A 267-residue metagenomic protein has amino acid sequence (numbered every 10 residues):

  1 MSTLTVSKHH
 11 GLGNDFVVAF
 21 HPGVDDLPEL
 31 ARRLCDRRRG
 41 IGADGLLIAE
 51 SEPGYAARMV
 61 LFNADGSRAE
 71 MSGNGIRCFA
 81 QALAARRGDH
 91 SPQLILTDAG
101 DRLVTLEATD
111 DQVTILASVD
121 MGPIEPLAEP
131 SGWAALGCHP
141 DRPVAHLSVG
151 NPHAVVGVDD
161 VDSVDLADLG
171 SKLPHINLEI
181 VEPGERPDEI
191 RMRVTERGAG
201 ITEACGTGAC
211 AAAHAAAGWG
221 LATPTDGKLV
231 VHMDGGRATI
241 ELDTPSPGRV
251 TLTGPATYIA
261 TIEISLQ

Functional and structural regions predicted by a protein language model:
M1-V113, A154-Q267: A glycine-rich beta-to-alpha transition motif near the start of alpha/beta enzyme domains, typified by
A117-S118: Extended alpha-helical solenoid/rod scaffold regions of large eukaryotic vesicle-tethering complex subunits
G122: Segments forming oxygen-rich coordination pockets for charged ligands
E125-A128: Ligand-binding beta-strand-loop-alpha-helix segment within the catalytic cores of soluble metabolic enzymes
P130-G137, T261-L266: Extended Gly/Ser/Thr-rich low-complexity repeat segments, especially those forming or decorating extracellular
G132-S163: Internal active-site segments that recognize and position negatively charged phosphoryl groups and nucleotide moieties
